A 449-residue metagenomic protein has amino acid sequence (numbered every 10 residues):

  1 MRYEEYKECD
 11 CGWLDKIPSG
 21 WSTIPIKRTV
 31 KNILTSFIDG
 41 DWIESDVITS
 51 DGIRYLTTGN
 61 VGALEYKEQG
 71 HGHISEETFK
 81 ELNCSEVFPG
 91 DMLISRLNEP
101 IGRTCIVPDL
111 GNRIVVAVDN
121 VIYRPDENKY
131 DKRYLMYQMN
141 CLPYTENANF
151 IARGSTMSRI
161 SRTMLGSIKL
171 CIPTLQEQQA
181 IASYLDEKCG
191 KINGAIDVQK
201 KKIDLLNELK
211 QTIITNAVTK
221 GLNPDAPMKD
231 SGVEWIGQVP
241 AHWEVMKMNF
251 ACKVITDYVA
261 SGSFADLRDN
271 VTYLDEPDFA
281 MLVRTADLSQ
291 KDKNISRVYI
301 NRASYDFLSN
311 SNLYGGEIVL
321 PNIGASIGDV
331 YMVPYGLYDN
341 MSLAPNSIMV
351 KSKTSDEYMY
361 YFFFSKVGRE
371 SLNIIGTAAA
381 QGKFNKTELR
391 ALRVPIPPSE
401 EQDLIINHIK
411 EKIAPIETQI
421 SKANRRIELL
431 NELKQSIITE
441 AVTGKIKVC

Functional and structural regions predicted by a protein language model:
M1-K16, G20, I172-P227, P395-C449: Amphipathic alpha-helical coiled-coil/heptad-repeat segments
R2, S19-L64, T78-L82, E244-K291 (+1 more regions): Low-complexity, Lys/Gly-biased intrinsically disordered segments
E5-D39, S167, C171, L175 (+6 more regions): Non-catalytic DNA-recognition/assembly elements of restriction-modification systems
Y6-C9, R113-V121, Y130-R133, R153-Q179 (+5 more regions): A short glycine-rich beta-alpha junction/loop motif
K7-C9, R54-T58, E68-T78, K229-D230 (+2 more regions): Short, structured beta-strand/loop micro-motifs enriched in basic residues and often containing a Trp
C11, W42, E81, G154 (+4 more regions): Short, solvent-exposed loop/turn positions at domain surfaces that link secondary-structure elements or cap domain
T57-T58, E77-L142, S161, R284 (+2 more regions): A short beta-sheet element
G59-H73, S95, A286-Y299, P321 (+1 more regions): Short, basic/aromatic beta-hairpin or loop at an interaction surface
